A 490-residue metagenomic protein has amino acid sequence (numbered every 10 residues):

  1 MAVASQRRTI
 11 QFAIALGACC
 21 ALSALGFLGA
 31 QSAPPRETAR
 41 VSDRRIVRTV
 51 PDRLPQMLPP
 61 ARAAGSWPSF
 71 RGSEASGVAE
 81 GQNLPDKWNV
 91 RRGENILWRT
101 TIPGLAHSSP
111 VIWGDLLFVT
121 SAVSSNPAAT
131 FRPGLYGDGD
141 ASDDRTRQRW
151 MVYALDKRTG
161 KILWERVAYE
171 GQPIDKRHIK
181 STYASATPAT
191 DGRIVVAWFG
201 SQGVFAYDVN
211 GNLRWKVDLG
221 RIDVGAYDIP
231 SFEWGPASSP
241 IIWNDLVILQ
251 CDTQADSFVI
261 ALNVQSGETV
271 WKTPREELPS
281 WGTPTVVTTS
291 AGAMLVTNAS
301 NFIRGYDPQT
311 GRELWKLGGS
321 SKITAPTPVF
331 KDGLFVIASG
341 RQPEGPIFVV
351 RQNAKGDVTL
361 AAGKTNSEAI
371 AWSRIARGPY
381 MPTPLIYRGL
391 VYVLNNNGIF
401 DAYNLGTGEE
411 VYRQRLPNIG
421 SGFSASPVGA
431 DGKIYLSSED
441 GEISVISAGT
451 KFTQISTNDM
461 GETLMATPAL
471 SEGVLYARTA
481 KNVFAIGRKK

Functional and structural regions predicted by a protein language model:
A2-G17, L22-K490: Noncatalytic, solvent-exposed loop/strand surfaces of beta-propeller-type extracellular/periplasmic domains
